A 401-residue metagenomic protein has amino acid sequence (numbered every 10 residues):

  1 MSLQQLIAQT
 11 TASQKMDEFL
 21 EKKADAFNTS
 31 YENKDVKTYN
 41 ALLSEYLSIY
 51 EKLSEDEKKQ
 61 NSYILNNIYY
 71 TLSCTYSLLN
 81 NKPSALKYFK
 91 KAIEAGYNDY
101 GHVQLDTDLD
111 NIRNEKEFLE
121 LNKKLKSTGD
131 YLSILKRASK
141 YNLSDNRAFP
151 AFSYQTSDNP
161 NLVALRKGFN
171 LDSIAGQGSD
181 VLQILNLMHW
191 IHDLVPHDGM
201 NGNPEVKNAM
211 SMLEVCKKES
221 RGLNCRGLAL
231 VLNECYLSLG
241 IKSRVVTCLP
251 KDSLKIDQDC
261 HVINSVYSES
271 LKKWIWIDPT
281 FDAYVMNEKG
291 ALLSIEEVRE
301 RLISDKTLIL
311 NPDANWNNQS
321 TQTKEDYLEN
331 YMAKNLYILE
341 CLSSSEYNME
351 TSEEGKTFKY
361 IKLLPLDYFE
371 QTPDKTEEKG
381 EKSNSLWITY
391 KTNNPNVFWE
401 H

Functional and structural regions predicted by a protein language model:
T10-A12, I49-S62: Flexible helix-coil transition and linker loops at the boundaries of alpha-helical arrays
Y39-L42, A85: Single-residue signature of alpha-solenoid repeat helices
A138-N224, F398: Secondary-structure boundary elements
L230-S304: Hydrophobic/aromatic-rich core segments of domains that either
L271-H401: His-Asp-centered catalytic microenvironments across diverse enzyme cores, prominently the transglutaminase-like
